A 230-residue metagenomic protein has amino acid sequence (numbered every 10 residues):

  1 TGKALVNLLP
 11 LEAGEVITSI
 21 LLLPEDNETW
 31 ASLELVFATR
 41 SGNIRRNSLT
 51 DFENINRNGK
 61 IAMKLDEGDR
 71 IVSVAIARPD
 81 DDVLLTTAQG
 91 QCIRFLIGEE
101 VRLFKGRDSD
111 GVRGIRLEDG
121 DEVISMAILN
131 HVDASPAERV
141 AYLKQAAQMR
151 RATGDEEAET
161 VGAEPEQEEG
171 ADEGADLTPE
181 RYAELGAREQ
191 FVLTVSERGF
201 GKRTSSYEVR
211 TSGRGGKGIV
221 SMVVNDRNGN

Functional and structural regions predicted by a protein language model:
T1-N230: C-terminal interaction appendages of subunits in large macromolecular complexes
